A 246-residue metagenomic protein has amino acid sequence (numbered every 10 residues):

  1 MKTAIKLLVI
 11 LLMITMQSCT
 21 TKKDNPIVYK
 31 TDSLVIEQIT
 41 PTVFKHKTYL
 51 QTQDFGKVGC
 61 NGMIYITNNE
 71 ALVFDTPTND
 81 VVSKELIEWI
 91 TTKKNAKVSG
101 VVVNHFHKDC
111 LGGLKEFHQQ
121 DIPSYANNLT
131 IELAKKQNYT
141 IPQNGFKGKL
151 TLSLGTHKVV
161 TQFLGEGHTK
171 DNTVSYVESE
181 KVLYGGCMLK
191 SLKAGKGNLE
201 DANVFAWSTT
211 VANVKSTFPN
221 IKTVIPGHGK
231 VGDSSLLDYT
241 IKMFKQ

Functional and structural regions predicted by a protein language model:
M1-L7: Positively charged n-region of N-terminal signal peptides that target proteins for export
T15-S18: C-terminal motif of bacterial Sec signal peptides marking the signal peptidase cleavage site
T20-K22: Bacterial signal peptide processing site
K30-S33, Q38, K97, N128-G165 (+3 more regions): Metallo-beta-lactamase
T40-I87, V174-C187: Conserved beta-strand hairpin/beta-sheet module of binuclear metal-dependent hydrolase folds, prominently
T42, Y65, D75, I90 (+8 more regions): Divalent metal-coordination and catalytic microenvironments
N68-E70, V81-P123: Active-site metal-binding motif and surrounding structural segment of the metallo-beta-lactamase
E70, T78-N79, L164-G167, D171-S235: Metallo-beta-lactamase
